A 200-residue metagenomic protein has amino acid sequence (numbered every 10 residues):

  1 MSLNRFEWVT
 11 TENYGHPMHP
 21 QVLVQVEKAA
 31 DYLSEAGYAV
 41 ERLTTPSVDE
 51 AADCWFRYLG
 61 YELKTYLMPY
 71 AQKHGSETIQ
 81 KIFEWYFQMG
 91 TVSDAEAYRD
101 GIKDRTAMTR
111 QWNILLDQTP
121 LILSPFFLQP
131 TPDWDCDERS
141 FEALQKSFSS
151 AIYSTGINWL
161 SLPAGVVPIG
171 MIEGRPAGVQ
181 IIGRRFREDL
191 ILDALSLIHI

Functional and structural regions predicted by a protein language model:
M1-E12, E27-A36, R99, K103 (+2 more regions): Structural helix-boundary/capping segments
M1-W55, T91-V92: Gly/Ser-rich, acidic/histidine-flanked active-site/gating loops
S2-R5, V9, Y58-R110, V166-P176: Short helix-loop capping/hinge segments that flank enzyme active sites or metal/cofactor-binding pockets
G15, P130-T131: Short glycine-rich, flexible loops that bind phosphorylated cofactors or substrates
P20-T44, L67-H74, Y98-T119: Acyltransferase
Q111-I114, L144-V167: Small-aliphatic-rich amphipathic alpha-helix that forms the alpha element of a beta-alpha
T131-A151: Short, surface-exposed loop/helix-turn segments at secondary-structure junctions that function as lids/hinges flanking
